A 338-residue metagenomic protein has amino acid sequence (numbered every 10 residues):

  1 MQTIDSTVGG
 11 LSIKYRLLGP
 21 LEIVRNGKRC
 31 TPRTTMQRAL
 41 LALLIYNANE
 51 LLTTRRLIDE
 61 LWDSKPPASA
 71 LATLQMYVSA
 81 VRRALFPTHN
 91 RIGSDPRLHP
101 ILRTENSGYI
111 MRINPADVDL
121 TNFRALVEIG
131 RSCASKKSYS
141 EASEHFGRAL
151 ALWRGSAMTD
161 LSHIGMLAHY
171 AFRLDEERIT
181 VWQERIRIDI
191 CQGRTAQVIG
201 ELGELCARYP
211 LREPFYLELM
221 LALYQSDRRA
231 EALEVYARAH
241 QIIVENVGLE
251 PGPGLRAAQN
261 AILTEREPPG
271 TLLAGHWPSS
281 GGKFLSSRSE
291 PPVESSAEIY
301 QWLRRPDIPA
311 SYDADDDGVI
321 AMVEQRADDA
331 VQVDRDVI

Functional and structural regions predicted by a protein language model:
M1-G200, G275-H276, G282-F284, E290-P292 (+2 more regions): Intrinsically disordered, low-complexity protein-interaction/activation regions
V81, H145, D175-E176, N260 (+3 more regions): A structural signal for the main folded, soluble domain(s) of proteins
A134, L174, T180-P309: Recognition helices and adjacent regulatory flanks at domain boundaries
A297, Q301, R305-I338: Long, low-complexity intrinsically disordered regions enriched in small/polar and proline/glycine residues
